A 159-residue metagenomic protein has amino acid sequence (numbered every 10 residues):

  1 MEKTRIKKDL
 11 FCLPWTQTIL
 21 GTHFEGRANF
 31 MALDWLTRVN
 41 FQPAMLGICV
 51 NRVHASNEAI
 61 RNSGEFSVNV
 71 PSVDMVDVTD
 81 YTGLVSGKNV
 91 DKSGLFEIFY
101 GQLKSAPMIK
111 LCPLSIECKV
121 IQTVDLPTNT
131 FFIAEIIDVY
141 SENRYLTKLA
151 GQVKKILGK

Functional and structural regions predicted by a protein language model:
M1-K159: Basic, polyanion-binding surface patches
